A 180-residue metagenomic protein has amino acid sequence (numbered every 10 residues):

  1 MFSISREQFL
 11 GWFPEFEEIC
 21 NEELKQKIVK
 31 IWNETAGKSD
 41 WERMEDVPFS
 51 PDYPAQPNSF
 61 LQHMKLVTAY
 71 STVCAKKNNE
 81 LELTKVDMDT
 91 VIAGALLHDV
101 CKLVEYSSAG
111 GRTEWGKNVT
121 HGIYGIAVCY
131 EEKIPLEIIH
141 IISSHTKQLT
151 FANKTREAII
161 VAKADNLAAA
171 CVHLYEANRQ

Functional and structural regions predicted by a protein language model:
M1-S108: Acidic/His-rich, divalent-metal-binding segments that scaffold phosphate/diphosphate chemistry
H63, H98, H121, H145-T146: Histidine-centered active-site/metal-ligand motif
L66, K102, Y124-G125, A168: Hydrophobic side chains within alpha-helical segments
V67-S71, N118-E132: An active-site-proximal "capping" alpha-helix that borders the catalytic cofactor pocket
V86, V91-I92, C129-Y130, I134-Q180: Histidine/acidic-rich helix-loop-helix segments that form or flank divalent-metal centers in metalloenzyme catalytic
S107-V119: Post-HEXXH active-site segment of zinc metalloproteases
